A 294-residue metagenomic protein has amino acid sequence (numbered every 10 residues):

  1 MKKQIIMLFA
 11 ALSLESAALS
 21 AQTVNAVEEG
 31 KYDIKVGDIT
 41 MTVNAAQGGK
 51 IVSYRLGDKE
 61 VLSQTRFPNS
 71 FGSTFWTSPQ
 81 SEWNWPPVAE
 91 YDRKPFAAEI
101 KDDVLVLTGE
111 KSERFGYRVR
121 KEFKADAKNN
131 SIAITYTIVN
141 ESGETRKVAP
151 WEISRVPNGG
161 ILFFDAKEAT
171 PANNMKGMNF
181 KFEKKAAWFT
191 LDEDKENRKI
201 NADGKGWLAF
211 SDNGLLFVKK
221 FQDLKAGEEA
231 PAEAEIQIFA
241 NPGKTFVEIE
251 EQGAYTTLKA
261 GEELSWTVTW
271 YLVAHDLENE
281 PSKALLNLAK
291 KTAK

Functional and structural regions predicted by a protein language model:
M1-Q4: Positively charged n-region of N-terminal signal peptides that target proteins for export
M7-S16: Bacterial N-terminal signal peptides
Q22-A26, K35, Q80-N129, T145-V148 (+2 more regions): Extended, loop-rich substrate-binding clefts of extracytoplasmic carbohydrate-active enzymes
K31-R93: Acidic-aromatic substrate-binding/catalytic surfaces of carbohydrate-active enzymes
I39-M41, G49-V52, E60, N130 (+2 more regions): A contiguous, surface-exposed recognition patch within enzymatic or periplasmic domains that forms
A98, T257-A274: Short Pro-Gly-centered flexible turn/kink motifs
L272-K294: Terminal connector regions
